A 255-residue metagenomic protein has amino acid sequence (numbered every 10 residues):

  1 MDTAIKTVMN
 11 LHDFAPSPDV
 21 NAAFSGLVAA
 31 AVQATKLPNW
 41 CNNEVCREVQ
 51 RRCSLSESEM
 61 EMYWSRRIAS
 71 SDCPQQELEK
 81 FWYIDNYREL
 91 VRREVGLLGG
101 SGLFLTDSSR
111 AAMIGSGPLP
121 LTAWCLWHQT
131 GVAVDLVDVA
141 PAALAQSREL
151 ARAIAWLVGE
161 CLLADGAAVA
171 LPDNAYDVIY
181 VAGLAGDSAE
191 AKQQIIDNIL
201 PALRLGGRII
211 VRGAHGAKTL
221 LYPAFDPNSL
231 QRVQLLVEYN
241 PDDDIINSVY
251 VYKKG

Functional and structural regions predicted by a protein language model:
V28-L103: Conserved Class I S-adenosyl-L-methionine-dependent methyltransferase catalytic core
P118-G131: Conserved SAM-binding loop of SAM-dependent methyltransferases across substrates and taxa, primarily the Class I
A133-D138: Conserved SAM-binding motif I beta-strand of class I
A140-A142: Conserved SAM/SAH-binding beta-strand->alpha-helix loop
A155-A167: Conserved SAM-binding strand-loop segment of SAM-dependent methyltransferases
V169-I179: A short acidic, Gly/Pro-enriched loop at the edge of an enzyme's catalytic core that lines a small-molecule cofactor
D177-K192: A short SAM/SAH-binding and catalytic strip from SAM-dependent methyltransferases
Q193-L205: A short glycine-rich, Lys/Arg-flanked "PGG" loop and its adjoining helix->strand segment in the class I
